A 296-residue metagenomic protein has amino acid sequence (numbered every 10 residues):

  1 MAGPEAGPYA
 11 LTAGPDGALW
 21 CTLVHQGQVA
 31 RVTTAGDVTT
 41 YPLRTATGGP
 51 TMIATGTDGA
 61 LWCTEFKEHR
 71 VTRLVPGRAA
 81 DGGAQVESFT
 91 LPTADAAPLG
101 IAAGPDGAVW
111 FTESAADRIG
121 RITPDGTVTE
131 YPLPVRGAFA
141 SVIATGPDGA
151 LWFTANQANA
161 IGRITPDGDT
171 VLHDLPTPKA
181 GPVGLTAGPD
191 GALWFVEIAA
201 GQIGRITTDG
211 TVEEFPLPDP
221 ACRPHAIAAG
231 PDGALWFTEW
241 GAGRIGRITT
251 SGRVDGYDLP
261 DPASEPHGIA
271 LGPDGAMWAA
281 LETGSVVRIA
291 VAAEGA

Functional and structural regions predicted by a protein language model:
M1-A2, V38-L43, V86-L91, V128-L133 (+3 more regions): A short beta-strand motif characteristic of beta-propeller blades
G3-D16, A46-D58, T93-D106, V135-D148 (+4 more regions): Beta-rich, blade/repeat-based domains predominating in secreted/periplasmic proteins but also intracellular
L19-H25, L61-K67, V109-A115, L151-Q157 (+3 more regions): Conserved beta-strand positions in repeat-built beta-propeller and related beta-rich domains
Q28-A30, H69-R73, D117-G120, N159-G162 (+3 more regions): A short loop-to-beta-strand structural motif that recurs across blades of beta-propeller domains
V32-G36, V75-A80, I122-T127, I164-D169 (+3 more regions): Short loop/turn segments that connect beta-strands within beta-propeller blades
A96-I101, W110-H173, A180-L185: Solenoidal tandem-repeat scaffolds enriched in leucines and small polar residues
S141, W152-D232, W236: Eukaryotic tandem repeat interaction scaffolds
